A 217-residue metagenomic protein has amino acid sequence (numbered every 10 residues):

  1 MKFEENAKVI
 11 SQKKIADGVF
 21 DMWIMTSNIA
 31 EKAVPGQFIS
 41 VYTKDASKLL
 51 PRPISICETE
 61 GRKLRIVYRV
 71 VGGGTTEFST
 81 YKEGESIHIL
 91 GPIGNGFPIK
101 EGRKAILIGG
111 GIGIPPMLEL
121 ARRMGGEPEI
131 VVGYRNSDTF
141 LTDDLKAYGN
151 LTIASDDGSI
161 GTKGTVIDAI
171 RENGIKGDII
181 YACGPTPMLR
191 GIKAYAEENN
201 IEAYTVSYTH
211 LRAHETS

Functional and structural regions predicted by a protein language model:
K2-E83: Ferredoxin-reductase
F20, I24, T139-L141, A213: Low-complexity, compositionally biased segments
P35, G161-T165, T216: Secondary-structure junction/capping motif
G73-Y208: FNR/FR-type flavoprotein reductase catalytic core
T209-T216: Conserved small/polar residues in nucleotide/adenosyl-binding loops
